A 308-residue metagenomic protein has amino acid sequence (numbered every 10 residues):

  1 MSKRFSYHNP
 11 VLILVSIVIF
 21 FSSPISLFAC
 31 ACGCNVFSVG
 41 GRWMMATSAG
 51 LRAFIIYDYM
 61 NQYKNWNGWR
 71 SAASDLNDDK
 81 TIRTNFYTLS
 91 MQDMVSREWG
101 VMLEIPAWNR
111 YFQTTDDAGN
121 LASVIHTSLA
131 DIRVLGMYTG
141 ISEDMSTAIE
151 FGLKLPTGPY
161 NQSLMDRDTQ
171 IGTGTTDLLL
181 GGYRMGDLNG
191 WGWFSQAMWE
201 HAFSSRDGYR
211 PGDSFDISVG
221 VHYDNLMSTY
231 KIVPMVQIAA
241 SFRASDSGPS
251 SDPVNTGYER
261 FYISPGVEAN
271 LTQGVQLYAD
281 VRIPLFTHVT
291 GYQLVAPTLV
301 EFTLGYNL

Functional and structural regions predicted by a protein language model:
S26-N67, A73: Outer-membrane beta-barrel biogenesis signature
G41-W43, I55-Y57, L89-D93, L103 (+8 more regions): Residues on the lipid-exposed face of transmembrane beta-strands in outer-membrane beta-barrel proteins
T47-A49, R83-Y87, H126-I132, M145 (+4 more regions): Residues that define the transmembrane beta-barrel architecture of outer-membrane proteins
L51, E98-L103, E143-T147, G190-W193 (+2 more regions): Repeated loop/turn-to-beta-strand initiation elements of outer-membrane beta-barrel proteins
L51-N61, L103-A107, I149-L155, S195-W199 (+3 more regions): Transmembrane beta-barrel strands of outer-membrane/channel proteins
Y59-F86, D168: Surface-exposed strand-loop-strand hairpins of Gram-negative outer-membrane beta-barrel proteins
W66-R70, S74-D75, Y209-L308: Outer membrane beta-barrel transmembrane domains
N109-P211: Outer-membrane pore/translocation modules
